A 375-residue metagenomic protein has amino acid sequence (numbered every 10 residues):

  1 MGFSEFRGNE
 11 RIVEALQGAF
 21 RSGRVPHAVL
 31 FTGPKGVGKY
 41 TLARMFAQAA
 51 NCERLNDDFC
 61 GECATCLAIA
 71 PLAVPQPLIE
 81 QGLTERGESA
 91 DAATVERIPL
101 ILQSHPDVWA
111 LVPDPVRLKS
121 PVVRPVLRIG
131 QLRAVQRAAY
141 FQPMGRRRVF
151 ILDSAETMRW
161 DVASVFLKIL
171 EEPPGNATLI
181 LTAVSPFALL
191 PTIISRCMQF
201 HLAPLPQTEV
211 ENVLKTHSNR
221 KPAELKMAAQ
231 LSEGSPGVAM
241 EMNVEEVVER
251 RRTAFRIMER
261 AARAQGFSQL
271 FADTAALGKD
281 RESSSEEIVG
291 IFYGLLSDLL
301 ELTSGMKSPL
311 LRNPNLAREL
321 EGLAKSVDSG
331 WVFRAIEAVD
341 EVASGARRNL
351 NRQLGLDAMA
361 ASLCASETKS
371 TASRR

Functional and structural regions predicted by a protein language model:
M1-A49, E53, D57, T65-A68 (+4 more regions): Charged, glycine-rich active-site and insertion segments that engage polyanionic ligands
G2-D161: Clamp-loader machinery-focused feature within the broader ASCE/P-loop NTPase space
Y140, S164-T178: Conserved catalytic/switch belt of AAA+ P-loop NTPases
W160-S164, E286: Conserved strand-to-helix beginnings and helix N-cap segments that scaffold or border functional pockets
